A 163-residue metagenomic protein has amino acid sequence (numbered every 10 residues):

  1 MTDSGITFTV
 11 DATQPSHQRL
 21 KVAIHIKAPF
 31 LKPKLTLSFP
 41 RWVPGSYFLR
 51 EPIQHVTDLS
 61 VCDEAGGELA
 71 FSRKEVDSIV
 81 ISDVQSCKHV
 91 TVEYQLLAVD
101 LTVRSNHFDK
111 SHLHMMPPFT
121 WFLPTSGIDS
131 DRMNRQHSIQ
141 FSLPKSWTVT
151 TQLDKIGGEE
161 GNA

Functional and structural regions predicted by a protein language model:
M1-S16, I24-I26: Non-catalytic, glycine-rich low-complexity segments
T7, A23, T36-S38, D58 (+3 more regions): Generic structural signal for residues positioned in beta-strands
V10-T13, G45-K110: A surface-exposed beta-strand-loop module
S16-Q18, L31-P33, R73-D77: Ser/Thr- and Asn-enriched, surface-exposed coil loops between beta-strands
L20-I53, L123-P144: Surface-exposed beta-strand/loop patches in extracellular or lumenal glycoproteins
V22, T36, E68-R73, T148-Q152: Short, well-ordered strand-loop elements centered on a beta-strand within folded domains, enriched for acidic residues
K27-K34, D63-G66, D83-H89, S142-S146: A short, structured loop/turn motif at beta-sheet edges
P40, E93-A163: Extended, low-hydrophobicity, Ser/Thr/Pro/Gly-biased non-transmembrane segments
